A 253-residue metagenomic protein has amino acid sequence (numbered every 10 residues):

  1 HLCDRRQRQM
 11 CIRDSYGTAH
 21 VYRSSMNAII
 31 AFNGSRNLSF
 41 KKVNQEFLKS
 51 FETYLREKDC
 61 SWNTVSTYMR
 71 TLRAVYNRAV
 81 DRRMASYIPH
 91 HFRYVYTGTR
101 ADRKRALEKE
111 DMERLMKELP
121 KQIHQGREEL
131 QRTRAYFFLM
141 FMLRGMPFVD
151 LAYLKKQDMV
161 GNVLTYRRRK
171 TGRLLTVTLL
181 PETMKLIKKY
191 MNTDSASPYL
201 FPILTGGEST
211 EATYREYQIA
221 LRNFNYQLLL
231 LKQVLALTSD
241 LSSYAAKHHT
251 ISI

Functional and structural regions predicted by a protein language model:
H1-I12: Single conserved hydrophobic/aromatic residue that forms the stacking wall/gate of nucleotide- or nucleobase-binding
G17-H20, N33-T53, S243: A Lys/Arg-rich helix-loop hairpin that forms a DNA/phosphate-binding surface
A28-F32, K41-V43, E57-H91, R144: N-terminal DNA-binding recognition helix of tyrosine site-specific recombinases/integrases
K49-S50, A85-P120, G207-Y214: Flexible interdomain linker/hinge and immediately adjacent N-terminus of the catalytic tyrosine-recombinase domain
R93, Y153-K189: Conserved tyrosine-mediated DNA breakage-rejoining catalytic core shared by Y-recombinases
M112, L180-T238: Active-site/catalytic core of tyrosine-dependent DNA strand-transfer enzymes
K121-R127, A196, N225-I253: Short, basic (Lys/Arg/His-rich) helix/loop patches that form interaction surfaces in the mid-to-C-terminal regions
F138, M142, M146-V149, K247-I253: C-terminal catalytic core of tyrosine-transesterase DNA break-rejoin enzymes
